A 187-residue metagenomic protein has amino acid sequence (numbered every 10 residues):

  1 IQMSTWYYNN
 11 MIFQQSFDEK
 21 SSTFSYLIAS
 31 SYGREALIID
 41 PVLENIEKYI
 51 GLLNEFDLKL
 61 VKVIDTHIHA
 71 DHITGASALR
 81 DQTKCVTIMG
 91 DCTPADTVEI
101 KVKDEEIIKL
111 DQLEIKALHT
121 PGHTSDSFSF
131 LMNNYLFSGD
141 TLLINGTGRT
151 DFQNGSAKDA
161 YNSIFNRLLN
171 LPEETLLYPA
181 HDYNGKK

Functional and structural regions predicted by a protein language model:
W6-K59, S129-G139, N145: Conserved beta-strand hairpin/beta-sheet module of binuclear metal-dependent hydrolase folds, prominently
I12-F13, F24, V98, D104 (+2 more regions): Glycine-rich, flexible loop/turn motifs
F13-F17, I38-P41, V63-T66, L118-T120 (+1 more regions): Short, flexible loop segments at the rims of nucleotide/cofactor-binding pockets, characterized by
S22, G33-R34, L43-H119: Active-site HxH/HxHxD metal-binding segment of metal-dependent hydrolases
I28, D40, H67, L79 (+5 more regions): Divalent metal-coordination and catalytic microenvironments
R34, E114, T124-K187: Metallo-beta-lactamase
I39, T87-M89, S138, P179: Hydrophobic residues in well-ordered beta-strands that form the structural core
